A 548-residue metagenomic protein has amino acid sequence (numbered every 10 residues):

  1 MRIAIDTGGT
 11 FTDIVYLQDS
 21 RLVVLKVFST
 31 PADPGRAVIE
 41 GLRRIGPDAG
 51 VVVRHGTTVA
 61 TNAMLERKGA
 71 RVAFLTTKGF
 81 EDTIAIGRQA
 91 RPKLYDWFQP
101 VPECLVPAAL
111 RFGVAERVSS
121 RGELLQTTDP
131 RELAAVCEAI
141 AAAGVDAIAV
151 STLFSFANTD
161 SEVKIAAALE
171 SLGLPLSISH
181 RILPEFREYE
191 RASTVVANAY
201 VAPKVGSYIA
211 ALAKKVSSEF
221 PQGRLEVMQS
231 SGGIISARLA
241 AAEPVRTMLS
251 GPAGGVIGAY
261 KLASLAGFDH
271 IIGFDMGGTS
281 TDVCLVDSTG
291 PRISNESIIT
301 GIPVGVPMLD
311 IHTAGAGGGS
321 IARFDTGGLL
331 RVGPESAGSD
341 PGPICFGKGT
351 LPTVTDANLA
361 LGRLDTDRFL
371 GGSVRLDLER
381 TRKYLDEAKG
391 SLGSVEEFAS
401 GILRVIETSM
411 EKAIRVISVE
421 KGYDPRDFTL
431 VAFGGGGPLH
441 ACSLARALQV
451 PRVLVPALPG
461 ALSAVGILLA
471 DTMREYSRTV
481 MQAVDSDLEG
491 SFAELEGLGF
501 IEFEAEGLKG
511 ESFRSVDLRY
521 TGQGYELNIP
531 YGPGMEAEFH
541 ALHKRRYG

Functional and structural regions predicted by a protein language model:
M1-G548: N-terminally biased helix-coil "hinge/interface" segments that flank
